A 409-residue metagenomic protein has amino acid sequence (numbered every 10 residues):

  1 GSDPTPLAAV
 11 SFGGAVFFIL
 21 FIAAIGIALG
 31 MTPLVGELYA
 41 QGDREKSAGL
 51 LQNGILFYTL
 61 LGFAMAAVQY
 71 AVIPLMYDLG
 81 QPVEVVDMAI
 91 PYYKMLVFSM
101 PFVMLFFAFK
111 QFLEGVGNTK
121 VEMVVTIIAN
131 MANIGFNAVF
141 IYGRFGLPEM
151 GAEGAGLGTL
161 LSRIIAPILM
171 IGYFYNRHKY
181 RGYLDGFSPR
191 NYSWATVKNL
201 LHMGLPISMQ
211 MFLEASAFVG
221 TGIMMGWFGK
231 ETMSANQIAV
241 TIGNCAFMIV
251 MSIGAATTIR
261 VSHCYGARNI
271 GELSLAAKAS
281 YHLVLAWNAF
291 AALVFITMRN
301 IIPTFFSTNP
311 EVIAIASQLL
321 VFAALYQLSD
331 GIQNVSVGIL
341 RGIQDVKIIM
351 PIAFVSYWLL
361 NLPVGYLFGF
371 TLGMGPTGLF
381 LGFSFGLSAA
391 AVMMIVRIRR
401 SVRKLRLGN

Functional and structural regions predicted by a protein language model:
G1-A8, M76-V83, V139-M150, F212-C245 (+3 more regions): Helix-terminus/linker motif at the lipid-water interface of multi-pass membrane proteins
P4-A15, A89, Y93, G156 (+3 more regions): Small-residue hotspots at the loop-to-helix junctions and early N-terminal turns of transmembrane alpha-helices
L7-A66, Y70, V103-E122, G222 (+3 more regions): Small-residue-rich hydrophobic transmembrane alpha-helices
L20-A24, A64, V97, P101-F102 (+11 more regions): Residue-level hotspots within pore-lining transmembrane alpha-helices of multi-pass secondary transporters
I25-A28, L96-E114, E122-N130, A155-I171 (+5 more regions): Short runs within selected transmembrane alpha-helices of multi-pass transporters and secretion channels
V35-P101, L147-L205, V261-Y326, F368-N409: Short alpha-helical transmembrane segments in multi-pass integral membrane proteins
P74-L75, A108-F112, M131, G135-Y142 (+7 more regions): Alpha-helical transmembrane segments of multipass membrane proteins
M95, A129, S162-A166, M170 (+3 more regions): Transmembrane helical elements of multi-pass membrane transporters/channels
